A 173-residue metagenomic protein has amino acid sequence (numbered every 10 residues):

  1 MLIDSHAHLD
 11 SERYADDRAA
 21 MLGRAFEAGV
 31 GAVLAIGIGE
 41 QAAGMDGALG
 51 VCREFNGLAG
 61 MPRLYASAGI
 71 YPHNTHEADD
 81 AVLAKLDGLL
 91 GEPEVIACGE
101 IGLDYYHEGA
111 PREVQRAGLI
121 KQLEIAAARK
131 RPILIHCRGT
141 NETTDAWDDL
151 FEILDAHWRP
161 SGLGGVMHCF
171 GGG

Functional and structural regions predicted by a protein language model:
M1-G173: Mid-domain alpha/beta scaffold segments of enzyme catalytic cores
